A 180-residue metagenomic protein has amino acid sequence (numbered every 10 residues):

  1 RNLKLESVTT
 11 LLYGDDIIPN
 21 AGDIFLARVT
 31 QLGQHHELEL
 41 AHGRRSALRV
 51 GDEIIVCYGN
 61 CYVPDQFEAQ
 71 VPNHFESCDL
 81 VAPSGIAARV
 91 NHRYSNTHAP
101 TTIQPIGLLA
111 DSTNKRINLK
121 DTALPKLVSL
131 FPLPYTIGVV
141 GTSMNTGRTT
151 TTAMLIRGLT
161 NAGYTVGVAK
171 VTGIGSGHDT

Functional and structural regions predicted by a protein language model:
R1-G107: Long, basic/Gly/Ser/Thr-rich N-terminal segments that mediate initial subcellular attachment or targeting
R45-A47, L109-K115, G167: Short, mixed-charge, low-aromatic patches
V50-G51, D79-A82, T113-K115, V128-S129 (+1 more regions): Glycine-rich loops and low-complexity Gly/Arg-rich segments that provide flexible linkers or classic glycine-based
T97, A110-S112, K126, T146: A broad, structure-centric signal for solvent-exposed, well-ordered loop/edge residues that line or flank functional
I103-L124: N-terminal pre-Walker A segment at the start of P-loop NTPase domains
D121-I174: Walker A (P-loop) phosphate-binding motif
T180: Conserved nucleotide-sensing/catalytic segment adjacent to the nucleotide-binding pocket in NTP-handling enzymes
